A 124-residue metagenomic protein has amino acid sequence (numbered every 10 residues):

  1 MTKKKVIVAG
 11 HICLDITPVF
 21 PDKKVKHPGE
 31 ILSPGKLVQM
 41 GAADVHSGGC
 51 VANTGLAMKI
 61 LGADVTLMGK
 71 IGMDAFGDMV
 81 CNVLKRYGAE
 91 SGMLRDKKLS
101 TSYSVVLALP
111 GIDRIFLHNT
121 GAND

Functional and structural regions predicted by a protein language model:
T2-M68: Glycine-rich phosphate/adenosyl-contacting loop at the front of the ribokinase-like
K4, T101-Y103, D113: Change "...and in nucleic-acid phosphodiester-cleaving endonucleases..." to "...and in nucleic-acid processing enzymes
V25-K26, V83-R86, L109-D113: Short, hinge-like loop/turn segments at secondary-structure boundaries
C50-N53, F76, T101-Y103: Short glycine/serine/threonine-rich phosphate/pyrophosphate-binding segments that cradle anionic phosphate groups
A75-K85: Glycine-rich anion/phosphate-binding loops
V83-L99: A glycine-rich helix N-cap at a beta->alpha junction
G92-D96, V106-D124: Conserved phosphate-binding/catalytic loop of the ribokinase/pfkB sugar-kinase fold
